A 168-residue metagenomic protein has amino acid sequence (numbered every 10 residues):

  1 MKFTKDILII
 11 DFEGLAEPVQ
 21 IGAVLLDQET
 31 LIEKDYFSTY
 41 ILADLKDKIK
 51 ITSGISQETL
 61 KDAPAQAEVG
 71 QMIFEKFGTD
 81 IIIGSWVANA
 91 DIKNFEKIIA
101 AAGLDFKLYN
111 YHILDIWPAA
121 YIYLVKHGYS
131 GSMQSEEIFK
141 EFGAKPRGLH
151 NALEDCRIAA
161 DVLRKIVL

Functional and structural regions predicted by a protein language model:
M1-K97, E136, K140-A144, H150: Conserved non-catalytic scaffold segment of RNase H-like nuclease domains
I10, L114, E154: Active-site flanking residues adjacent to catalytic metal/cofactor-binding acidic residues
D91-L114: Substrate-recognition/cap helix-loop segment adjacent to the acidic, metal-dependent catalytic center of Asp-based
I98-A102, I122, E141, V162-I166: Active-site catalytic microenvironments for nucleophilic, acid-base chemistry
I113-S130: Short alpha-helix plus adjacent loop in nuclease-associated cores
G128, R147-L153: Active-site metal-coordination segments of metallo-dependent hydrolases
N151-R164: Acidic, divalent-metal-coordinating active-site segment for phosphoryl/phosphodiester hydrolysis, typified by short
